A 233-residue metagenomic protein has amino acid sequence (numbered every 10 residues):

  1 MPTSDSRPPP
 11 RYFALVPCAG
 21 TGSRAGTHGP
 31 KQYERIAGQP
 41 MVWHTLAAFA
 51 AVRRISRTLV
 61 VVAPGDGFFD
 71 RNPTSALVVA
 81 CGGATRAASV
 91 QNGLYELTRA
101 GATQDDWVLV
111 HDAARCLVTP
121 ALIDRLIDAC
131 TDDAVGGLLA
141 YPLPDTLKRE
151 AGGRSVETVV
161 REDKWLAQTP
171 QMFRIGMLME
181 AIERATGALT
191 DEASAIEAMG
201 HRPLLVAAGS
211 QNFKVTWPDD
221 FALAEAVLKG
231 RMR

Functional and structural regions predicted by a protein language model:
P2-G65, A76-L77: N-terminal glycine-rich phosphate-binding loop and ensuing alpha1 helix
R54-T58, A134-V135, Q211-N212: Short active-site oxyanion
G65-R71: Short, charged/polar "capping" segments at the starts of alpha-helices and the immediately preceding loops
P73-D106: Short phosphate-binding loop-to-helix
R86, A113-L117: Acidic metal-phosphate-binding loop of nucleotide-sugar-dependent transferases
Q104, L117-A207, R233: Conserved core of the sugar-phosphate nucleotidyltransferase
W107-H111: Short aromatic-hydrophobic micro-motifs that form the base-stacking/packing surface for donor nucleotide recognition
N212-R233: Hydrophobic helical membrane-anchoring modules
